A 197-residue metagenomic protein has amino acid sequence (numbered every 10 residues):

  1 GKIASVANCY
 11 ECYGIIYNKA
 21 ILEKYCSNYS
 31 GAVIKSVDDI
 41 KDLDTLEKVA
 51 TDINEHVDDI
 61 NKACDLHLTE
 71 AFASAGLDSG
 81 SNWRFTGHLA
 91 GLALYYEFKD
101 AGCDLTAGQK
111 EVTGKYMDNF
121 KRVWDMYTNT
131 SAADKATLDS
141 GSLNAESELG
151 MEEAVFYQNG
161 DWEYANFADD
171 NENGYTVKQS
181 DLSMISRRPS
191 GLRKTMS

Functional and structural regions predicted by a protein language model:
G1-L22, R193-S197: A structural signal for short loop-to-beta-strand junctions that line the ligand-binding cleft of periplasmic/secreted
K2-C9, Y13, D44-G108, A154: Extracytoplasmic/periplasmic solute-binding protein
A20-D38, A132-A133: Aromatic-glycine-rich donor-binding/catalytic loop that engages nucleotide-sugar donors across glycosyltransferases
I40-T45, A136-M151, W162: Short helix-initiation/N-cap motifs at beta->coil->alpha
E47-D52, Y96-S140, D181-S183, S190-G191: Glycine-centered hinge/linker elements that transmit conformational signals in sensory and ligand-binding systems
S74, S140, Q158-G160: Short beta-strand and adjacent tight-turn residues that come in two discontinuous sequence segments and form the edges
V155-N159, D181: Paired acidic/hydrophobic, glycine-rich loop segments that form the ligand-binding mouth/hinge of periplasmic-binding
N171-S197: Extracytoplasmic/periplasmic substrate-recognition and gating elements
